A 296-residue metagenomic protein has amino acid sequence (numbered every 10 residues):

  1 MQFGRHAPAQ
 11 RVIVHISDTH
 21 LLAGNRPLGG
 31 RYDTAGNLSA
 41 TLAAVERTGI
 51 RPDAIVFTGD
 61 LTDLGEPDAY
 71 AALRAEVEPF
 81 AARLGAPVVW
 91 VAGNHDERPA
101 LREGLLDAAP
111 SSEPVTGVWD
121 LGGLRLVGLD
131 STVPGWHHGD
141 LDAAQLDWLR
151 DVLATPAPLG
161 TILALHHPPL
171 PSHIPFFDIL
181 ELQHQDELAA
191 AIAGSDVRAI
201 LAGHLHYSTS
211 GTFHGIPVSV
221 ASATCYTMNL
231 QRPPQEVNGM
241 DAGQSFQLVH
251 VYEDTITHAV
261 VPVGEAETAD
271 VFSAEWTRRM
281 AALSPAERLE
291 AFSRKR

Functional and structural regions predicted by a protein language model:
M1-A72: N-terminal active-site segment of His-dependent metallophosphoesterases
F3-R5, P67-T155, E187-A193, H214 (+2 more regions): Extended active-site neighborhood of metal-dependent phosphoesterases/phosphodiesterases
Q10-A23, G123-V133, I162-L165, I216-S222 (+1 more regions): Active-site-proximal beta-strand elements of phosphoester/diester hydrolases
T19-N37, D63-G65, E97-E113, G135-A143 (+3 more regions): Acidic/histidine-rich helix-loop elements that form or flank divalent-metal/phosphate-binding sites at the catalytic
L21-N25, D63-D68, A72, N94-R102 (+4 more regions): Active-site environment of divalent metal-dependent phosphoester hydrolases
T41-A54, A82, H138-S219, Q247-L248 (+2 more regions): His/acidic metal-ligating clusters that form di-metal
V220-R296: Acidic, His/Gly-rich catalytic cores of divalent-metal-dependent hydrolytic chemistry
